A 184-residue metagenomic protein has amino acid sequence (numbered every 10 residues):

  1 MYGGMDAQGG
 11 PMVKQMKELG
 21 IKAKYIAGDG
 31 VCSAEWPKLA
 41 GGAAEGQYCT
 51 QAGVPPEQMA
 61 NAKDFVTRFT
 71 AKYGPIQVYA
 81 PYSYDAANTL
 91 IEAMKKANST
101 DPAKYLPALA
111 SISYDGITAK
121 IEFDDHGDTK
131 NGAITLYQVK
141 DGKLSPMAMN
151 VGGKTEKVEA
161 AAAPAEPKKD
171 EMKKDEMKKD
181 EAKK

Functional and structural regions predicted by a protein language model:
M1-K184: Extracytosolic ligand-binding ectodomains
